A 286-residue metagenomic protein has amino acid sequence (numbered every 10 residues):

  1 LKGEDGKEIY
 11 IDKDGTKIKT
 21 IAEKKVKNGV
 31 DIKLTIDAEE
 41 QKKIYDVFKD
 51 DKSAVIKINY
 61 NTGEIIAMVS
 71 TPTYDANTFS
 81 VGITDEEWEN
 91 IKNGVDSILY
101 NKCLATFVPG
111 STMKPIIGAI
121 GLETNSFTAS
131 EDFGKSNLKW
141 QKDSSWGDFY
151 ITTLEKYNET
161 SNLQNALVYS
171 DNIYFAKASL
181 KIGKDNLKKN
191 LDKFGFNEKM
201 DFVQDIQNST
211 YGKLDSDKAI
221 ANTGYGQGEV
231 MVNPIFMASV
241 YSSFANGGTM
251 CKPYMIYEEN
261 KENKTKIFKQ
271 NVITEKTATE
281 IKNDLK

Functional and structural regions predicted by a protein language model:
L1-G29, D46: Small/polar-residue-rich segments within soluble enzyme cores
D12-T20, N61-S111, I116-K286: Beta-lactam-recognizing serine transpeptidase/beta-lactamase-like catalytic domain environment
N28-I32, D51-S53, A221: Envelope-exposed proteins and targeting segments
V30-E40: Bateman/CBS regulatory modules and CBS-like beta-alpha motifs in cytosolic regions of diverse proteins
I36, K57, S179: Small/polar loops that bind or transfer phosphate-bearing groups
A38-K49: Short, basic/aromatic recognition patches
D50-Y60: Short N-terminal helix-loop-first-beta-strand/juxtamembrane motif that initiates sensory/input modules
